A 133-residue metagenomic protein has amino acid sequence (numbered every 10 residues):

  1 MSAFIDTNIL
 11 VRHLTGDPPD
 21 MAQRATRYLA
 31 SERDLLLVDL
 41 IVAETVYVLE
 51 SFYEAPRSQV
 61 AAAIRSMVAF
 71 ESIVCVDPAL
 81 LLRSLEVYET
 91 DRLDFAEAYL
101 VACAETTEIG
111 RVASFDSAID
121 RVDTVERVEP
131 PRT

Functional and structural regions predicted by a protein language model:
M1, V101-T133: Acidic, PIN/NYN-like endoribonuclease modules and their adjacent C-terminal/linker elements
M1-L37, F52-Q59, P131-T133: Short, well-structured N-terminal submotif of metal-dependent ribonuclease cores
D6, E44, E97, D116: Acidic active-site catalytic centers that drive phospho-/nucleotidyl reactions and related ester hydrolyses
R12-L14, V48, V122: Residues that scaffold the ATP/ADP-binding catalytic core of kinase and kinase-like folds
D39-Y47: Short, conserved active-site loops that position catalytic residues or coordinate cofactors/metal ions across diverse
V46, E50-Y53, R57-S66: Active-site-proximal, substrate-binding regions of enzyme catalytic domains and RNA-binding/basic surfaces
S72-A113: Active-site neighborhoods of divalent-metal-dependent phosphate/nucleic-acid chemistry enzymes
